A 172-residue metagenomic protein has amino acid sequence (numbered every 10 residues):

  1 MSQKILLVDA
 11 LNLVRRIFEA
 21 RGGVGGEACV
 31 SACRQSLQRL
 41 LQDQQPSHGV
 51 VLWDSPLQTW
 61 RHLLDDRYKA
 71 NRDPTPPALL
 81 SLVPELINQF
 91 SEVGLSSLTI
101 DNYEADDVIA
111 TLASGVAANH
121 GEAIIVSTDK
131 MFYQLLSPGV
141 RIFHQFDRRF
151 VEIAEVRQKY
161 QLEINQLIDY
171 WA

Functional and structural regions predicted by a protein language model:
M1-G94, D147: Domain-level signal for Mg2+-assisted phosphodiester chemistry and nucleotide/NA-binding surfaces in nucleic-acid
A70-A172: Extended two-metal-dependent nuclease catalytic cores across DNA- and RNA-processing enzymes
